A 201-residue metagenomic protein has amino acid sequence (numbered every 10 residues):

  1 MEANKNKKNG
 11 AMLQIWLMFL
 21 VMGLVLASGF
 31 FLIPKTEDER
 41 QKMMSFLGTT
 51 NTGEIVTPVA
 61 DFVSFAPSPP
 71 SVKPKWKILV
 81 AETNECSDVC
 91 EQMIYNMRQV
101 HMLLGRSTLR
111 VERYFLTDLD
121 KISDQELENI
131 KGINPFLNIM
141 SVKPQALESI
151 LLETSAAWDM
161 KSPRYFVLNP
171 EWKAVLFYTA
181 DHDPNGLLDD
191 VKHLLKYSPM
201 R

Functional and structural regions predicted by a protein language model:
M1-D61: N-terminal targeting signals for export/organelle localization
P69-M97: Short active-site neighborhood of thiol/selenol oxidoreductases, capturing the structured segment around
K73-K75, T108-R110, M160-P163: Extracytoplasmic
V80, R113-L116, V167: Structural beta-sheet core signal
Q92-I133, L147: Structural microenvironment flanking redox-active thiols in thiol-disulfide oxidoreductases
H101-T108, L151, V191, L195-S198: Sec/Tat-exported extracytoplasmic proteins
Y114, L127-S162: Short, internal strand/loop/helix patches that form the active-site neighborhood or redox-interaction surface
K161-P163, V167-R201: Thiol-/selenol-based redox modules, centered on thioredoxin-like and closely related oxidoreductase domains
